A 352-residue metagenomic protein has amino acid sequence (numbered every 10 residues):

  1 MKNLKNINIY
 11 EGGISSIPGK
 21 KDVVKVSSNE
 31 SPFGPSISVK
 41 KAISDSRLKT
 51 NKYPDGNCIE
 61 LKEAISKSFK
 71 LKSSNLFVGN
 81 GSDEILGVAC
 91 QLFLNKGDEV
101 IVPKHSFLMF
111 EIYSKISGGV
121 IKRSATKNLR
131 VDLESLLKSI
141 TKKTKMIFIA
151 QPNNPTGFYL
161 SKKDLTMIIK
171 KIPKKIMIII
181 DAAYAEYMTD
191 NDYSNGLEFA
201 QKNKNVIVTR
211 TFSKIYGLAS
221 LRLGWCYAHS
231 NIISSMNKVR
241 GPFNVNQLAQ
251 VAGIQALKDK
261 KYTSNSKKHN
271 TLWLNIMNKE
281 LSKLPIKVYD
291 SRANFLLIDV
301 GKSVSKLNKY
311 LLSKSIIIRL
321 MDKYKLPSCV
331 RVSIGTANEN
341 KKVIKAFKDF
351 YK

Functional and structural regions predicted by a protein language model:
M1-K52, K174: N-terminal "arm"/small-domain region of PLP-dependent enzymes with the aminotransferase-like
N57, N205-S282, I286-Y289: PLP-dependent aminotransferase class I/II
I59-E99: Phosphate-binding glycine-rich loop
K72-L76, K96-E99, K143, K175 (+2 more regions): Short acidic capping loops at alpha-helix termini that bridge into adjacent secondary structure
L92-I149: PLP-dependent aminotransferase-like
L133-K142, P155-I178, A182-I215: Active-site pre-lysine segment of PLP-dependent enzymes
K163, Y310-K314, I318-R319, K323-K352: PLP-dependent enzyme catalytic core of the Aspartate aminotransferase-like
T271, L281-K314: Conserved PLP-binding catalytic core of the aspartate aminotransferase-like
